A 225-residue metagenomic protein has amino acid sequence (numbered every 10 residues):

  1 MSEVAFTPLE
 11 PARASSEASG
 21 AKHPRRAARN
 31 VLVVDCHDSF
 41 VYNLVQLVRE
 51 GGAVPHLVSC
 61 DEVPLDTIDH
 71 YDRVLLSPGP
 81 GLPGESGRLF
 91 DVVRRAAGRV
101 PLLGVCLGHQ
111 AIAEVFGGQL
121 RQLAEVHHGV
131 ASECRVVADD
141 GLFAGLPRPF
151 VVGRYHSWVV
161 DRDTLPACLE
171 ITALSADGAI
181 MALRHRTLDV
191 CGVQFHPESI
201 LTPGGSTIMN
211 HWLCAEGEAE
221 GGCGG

Functional and structural regions predicted by a protein language model:
S2-A14, A18, I200-G225: Acyltransferase
G20, P149, T187, G192-P203: Phosphate-binding/catalytic loops
R29-G51: Short, charged N-terminal beta->alpha structural module
N30, V54, D72-R73, P101-L103 (+3 more regions): Structural signature of beta-strand start/N-cap positions in the alpha/beta core of ABC transporter nucleotide-binding
N30, Y71-A144, M209: Cysteine-nucleophile active-site neighborhood
V54-C60: Short hydrophobic/Thr-rich beta-strand motif most characteristic of the beta2 strand and flanking loop of CheY-like
E62-Y71: Short amphipathic alpha-helix with an adjacent loop that forms part of the alpha/beta core around
D140-T187: Catalytic beta-strand/loop cores that center a nucleophilic Ser/Cys/Thr and support acyl-enzyme chemistry
